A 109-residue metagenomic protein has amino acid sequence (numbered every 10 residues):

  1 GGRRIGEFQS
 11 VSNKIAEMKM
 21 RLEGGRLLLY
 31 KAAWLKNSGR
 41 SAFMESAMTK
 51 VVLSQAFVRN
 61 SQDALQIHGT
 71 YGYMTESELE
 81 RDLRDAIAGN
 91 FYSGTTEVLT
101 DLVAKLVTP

Functional and structural regions predicted by a protein language model:
G1-P109: Alpha-helical interface subdomain recognition
